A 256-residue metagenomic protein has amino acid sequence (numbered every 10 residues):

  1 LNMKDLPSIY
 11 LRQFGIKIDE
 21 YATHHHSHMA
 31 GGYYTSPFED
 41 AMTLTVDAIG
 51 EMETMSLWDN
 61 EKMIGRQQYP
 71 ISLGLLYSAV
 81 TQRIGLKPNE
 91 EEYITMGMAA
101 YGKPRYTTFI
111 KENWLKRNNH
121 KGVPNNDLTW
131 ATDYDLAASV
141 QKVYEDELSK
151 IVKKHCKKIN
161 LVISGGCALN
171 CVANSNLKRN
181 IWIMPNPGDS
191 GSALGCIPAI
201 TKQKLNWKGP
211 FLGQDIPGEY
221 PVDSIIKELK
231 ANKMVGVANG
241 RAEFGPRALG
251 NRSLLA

Functional and structural regions predicted by a protein language model:
L1-M3, D19, K158-G166, G236: Short glycine-rich phosphate-binding loop at a beta-alpha junction
N2-M3, Y21, L136, V140 (+1 more regions): Generic, well-ordered alpha-helical segments
L6-Y21, H26-R117, L169-N170, N174-A256: Flexible beta->alpha loop and helix N-cap segments adjacent to enzyme active/binding sites
H25-M29, L136, Y144-E145: Active-site-adjacent loop/helix segments that line or gate small-molecule/cofactor pockets in enzymes
V80, L148, G166: Conserved hydrophobic/aromatic pocket- or pore-lining residues that grip, position, or stack substrates in active sites
G122-S139: Gly-rich Lys/Arg/Thr-decorated short loops/hinges at beta-loop-alpha junctions or inter-strand turns that position
A137, Q141, V162, W182-D189: Alpha-helix N-cap/helix-initiation motif
A138-L161: Phosphate/ATP-binding catalytic cores across multiple sugar-kinase/actin-like superfamilies, primarily ASKHA
